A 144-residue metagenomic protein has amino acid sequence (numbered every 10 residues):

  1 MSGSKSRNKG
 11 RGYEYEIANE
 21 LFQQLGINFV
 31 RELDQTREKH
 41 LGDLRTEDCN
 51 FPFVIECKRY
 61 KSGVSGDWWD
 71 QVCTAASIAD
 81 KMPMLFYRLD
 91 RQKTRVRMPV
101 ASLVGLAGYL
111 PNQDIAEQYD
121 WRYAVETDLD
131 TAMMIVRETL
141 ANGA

Functional and structural regions predicted by a protein language model:
M1-A144: Catalytic phosphate/metal-binding cores of nucleic-acid and nucleotide-processing enzymes, i.e., regions that mediate
